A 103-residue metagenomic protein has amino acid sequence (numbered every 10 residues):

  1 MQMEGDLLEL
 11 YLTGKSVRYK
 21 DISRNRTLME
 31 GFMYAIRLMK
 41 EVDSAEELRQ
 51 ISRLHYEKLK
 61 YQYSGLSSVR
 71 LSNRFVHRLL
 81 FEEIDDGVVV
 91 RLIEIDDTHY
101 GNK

Functional and structural regions predicted by a protein language model:
M1-L38: Arg/Lys-rich, positively charged N-terminal/basic patches that mediate binding to nucleic acids
L10-Y11, V42, I84: Generic structural signal for bulky hydrophobic/aromatic residues embedded in well-ordered secondary structure
L12-K15, S23, Q50, Y63 (+1 more regions): Short, charged helix-to-loop "capping" segments that act as catalytic/coupling loops
R18, R49-R53, D85, D97: Intrinsically disordered, low-complexity segments enriched in glycine/proline and serine/threonine
D43-V69: A short, surface-exposed loop/turn module that caps and links secondary-structure elements
K60, S64-K103: Enriched for short, Lys/Arg-rich terminal
